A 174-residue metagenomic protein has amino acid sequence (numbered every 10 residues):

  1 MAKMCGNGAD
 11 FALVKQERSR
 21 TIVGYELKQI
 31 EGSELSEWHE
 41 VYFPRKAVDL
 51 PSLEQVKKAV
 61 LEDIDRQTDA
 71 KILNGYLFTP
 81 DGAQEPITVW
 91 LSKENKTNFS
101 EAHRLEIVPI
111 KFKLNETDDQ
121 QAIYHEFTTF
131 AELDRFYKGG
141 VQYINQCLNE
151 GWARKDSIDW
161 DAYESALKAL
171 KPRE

Functional and structural regions predicted by a protein language model:
A2-E174: A preference for well-ordered globular domain cores that mediate specific macromolecular interactions or catalysis
